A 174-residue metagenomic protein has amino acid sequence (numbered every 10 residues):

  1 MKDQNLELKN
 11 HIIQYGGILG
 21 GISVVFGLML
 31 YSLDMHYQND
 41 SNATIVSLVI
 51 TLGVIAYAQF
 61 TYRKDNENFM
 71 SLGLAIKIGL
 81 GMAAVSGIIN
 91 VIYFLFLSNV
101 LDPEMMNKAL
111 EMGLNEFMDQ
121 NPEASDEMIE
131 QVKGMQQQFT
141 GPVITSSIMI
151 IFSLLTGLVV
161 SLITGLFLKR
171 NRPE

Functional and structural regions predicted by a protein language model:
M1-T61: Transmembrane alpha-helical insertion/packing segments
N10, Q14-I18, K77-S86: Alpha-helical transmembrane segments of multi-pass membrane proteins
I22-L30, I50-I55, S86-N90, F94 (+3 more regions): Alpha-helical transmembrane segments of multipass membrane proteins
Q59-L74: Membrane-helix interface/capping segments
G81-E104: C-terminal halves and exits of single transmembrane alpha-helices
L101-F139: Membrane-interface interhelical loops and short interface/amphipathic helices in multi-pass inner-membrane
K133-L155: Individual transmembrane alpha-helix segments
L162-E174: Juxtamembrane interface at the cytosolic side of transmembrane helices
